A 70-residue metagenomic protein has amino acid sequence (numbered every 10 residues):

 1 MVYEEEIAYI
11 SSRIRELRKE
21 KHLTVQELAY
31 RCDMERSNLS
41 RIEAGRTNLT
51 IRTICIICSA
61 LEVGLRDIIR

Functional and structural regions predicted by a protein language model:
M1-Y9: A detector for short, charged/polar N-terminal pre-domain segments
S12-Y30, I56, L61: Short basic helix-loop element that most often maps to the first helix and adjoining turn of HTH DNA-binding modules
I14, L28-A29, L39-I42, I68: Conserved hydrophobic/aromatic packing and binding residues within compact polymer-binding modules
D33-T47: Recognition helix of helix-turn-helix/homeodomain-like DNA-binding domains that insert into the DNA major groove
R46-I56: Short, basic-rich loop-to-helix N-cap that marks the start of a DNA-contacting helix
I51, E62-R70: Short C-terminal boundary/hinge segments that cap the last helix of small helical domains
